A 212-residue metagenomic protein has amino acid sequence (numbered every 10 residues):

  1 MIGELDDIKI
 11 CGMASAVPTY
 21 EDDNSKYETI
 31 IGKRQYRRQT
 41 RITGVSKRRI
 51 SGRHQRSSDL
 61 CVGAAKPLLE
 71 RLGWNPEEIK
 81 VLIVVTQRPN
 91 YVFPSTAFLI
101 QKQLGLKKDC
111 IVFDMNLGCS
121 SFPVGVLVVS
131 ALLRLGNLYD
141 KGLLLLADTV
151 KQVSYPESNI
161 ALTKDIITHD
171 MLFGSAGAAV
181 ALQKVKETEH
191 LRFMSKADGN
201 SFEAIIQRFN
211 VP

Functional and structural regions predicted by a protein language model:
M1-H54, N159-P212: Condensing-enzyme catalytic core mediating Claisen C-C bond formation in acyl metabolism
L5-D6, E77-K80, K107-C110, G136-G142 (+3 more regions): Short coil/turn connectors at secondary-structure junctions
A14, V85, N116, G142-D148 (+1 more regions): Short beta-strand segments
D22, F93-S95, L127, V153-S158: Short acidic, glycine/serine/threonine-rich loops at helix termini
R37-I42, S46-S58, Q87-K141: Conserved catalytic cysteine-centered active-site region of acyl-thioester-dependent Claisen-condensing enzymes
A64-K80: Phosphate/pyrophosphate-binding loops at sites that engage ATP/ADP/AMP, CoA/4′-phosphopantetheine, polyphosphate
R134-A176: Flexible, glycine-rich active-site loops centered on histidine and acidic residues that chelate a metal or position
